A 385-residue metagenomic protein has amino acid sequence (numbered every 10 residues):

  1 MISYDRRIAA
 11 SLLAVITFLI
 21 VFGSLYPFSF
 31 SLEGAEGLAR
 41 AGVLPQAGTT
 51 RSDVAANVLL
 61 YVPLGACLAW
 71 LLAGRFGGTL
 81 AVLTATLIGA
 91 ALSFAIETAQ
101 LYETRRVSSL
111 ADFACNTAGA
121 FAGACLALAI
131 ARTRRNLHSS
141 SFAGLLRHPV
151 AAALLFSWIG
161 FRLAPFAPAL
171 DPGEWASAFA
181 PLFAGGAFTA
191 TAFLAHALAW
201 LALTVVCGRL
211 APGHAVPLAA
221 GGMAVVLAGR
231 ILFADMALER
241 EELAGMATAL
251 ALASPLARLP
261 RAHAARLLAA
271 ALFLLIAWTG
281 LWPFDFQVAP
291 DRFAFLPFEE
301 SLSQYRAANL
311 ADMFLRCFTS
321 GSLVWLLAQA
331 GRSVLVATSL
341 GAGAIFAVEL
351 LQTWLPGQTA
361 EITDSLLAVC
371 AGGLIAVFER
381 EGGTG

Functional and structural regions predicted by a protein language model:
M1-A111, T117-G385: Bulky hydrophobic segments
